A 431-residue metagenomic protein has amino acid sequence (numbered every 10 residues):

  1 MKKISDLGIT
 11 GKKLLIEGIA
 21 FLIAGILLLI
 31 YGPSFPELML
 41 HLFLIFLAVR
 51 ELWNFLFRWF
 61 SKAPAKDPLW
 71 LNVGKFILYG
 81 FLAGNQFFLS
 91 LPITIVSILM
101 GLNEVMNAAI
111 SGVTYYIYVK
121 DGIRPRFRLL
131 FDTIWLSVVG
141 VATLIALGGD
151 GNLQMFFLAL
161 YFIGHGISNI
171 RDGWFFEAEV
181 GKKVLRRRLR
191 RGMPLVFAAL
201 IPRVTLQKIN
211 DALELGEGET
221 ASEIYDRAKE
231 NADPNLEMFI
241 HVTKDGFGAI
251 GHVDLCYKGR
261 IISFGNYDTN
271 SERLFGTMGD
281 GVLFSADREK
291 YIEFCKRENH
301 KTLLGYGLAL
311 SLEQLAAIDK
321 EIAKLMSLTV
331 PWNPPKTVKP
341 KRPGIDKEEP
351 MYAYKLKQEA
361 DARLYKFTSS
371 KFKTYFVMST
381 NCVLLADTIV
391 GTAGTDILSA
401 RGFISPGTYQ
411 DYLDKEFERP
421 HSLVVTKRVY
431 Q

Functional and structural regions predicted by a protein language model:
M1-E17: N-terminal membrane topogenic signal
L15-G18, S34-L52, F57-F60, P64-A65 (+10 more regions): Activation targets extended, charge/polar-rich intrinsically disordered C-terminal tails
A20-L22, K75-G80, D132-S137: Core segments of transmembrane alpha-helices that mediate helix-helix packing or line hydrophobic substrate/ligand
A20-P33, G80-Q86: Membrane-embedded alpha-helical segments in integral membrane proteins
L69-W70: Alpha-helical transmembrane segments that serve as single-pass membrane anchors or pore-forming helices in small
G74-T94: Membrane-helix boundary elements
K182-F247, G251-H252: Membrane-interface segments at or immediately adjacent to transmembrane helices that form the boundary between
E230-T329: Glycine-rich catalytic cores of cysteine/serine-nucleophile enzymes that process amide/ester linkages in cell-envelope
